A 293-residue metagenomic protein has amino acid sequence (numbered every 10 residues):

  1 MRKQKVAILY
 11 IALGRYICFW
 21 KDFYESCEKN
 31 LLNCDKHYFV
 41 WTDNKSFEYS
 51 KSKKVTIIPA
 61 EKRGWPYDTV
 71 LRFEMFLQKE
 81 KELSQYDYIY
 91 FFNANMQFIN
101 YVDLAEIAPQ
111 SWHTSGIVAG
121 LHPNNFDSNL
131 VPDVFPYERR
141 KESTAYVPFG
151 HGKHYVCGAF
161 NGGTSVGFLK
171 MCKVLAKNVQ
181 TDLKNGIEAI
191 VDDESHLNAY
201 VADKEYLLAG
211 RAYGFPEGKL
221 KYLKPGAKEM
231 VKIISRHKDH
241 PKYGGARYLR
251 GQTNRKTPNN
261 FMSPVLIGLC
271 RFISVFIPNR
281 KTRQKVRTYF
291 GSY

Functional and structural regions predicted by a protein language model:
M1-L71, Q78-Q85, M262-I273, I277: N-terminal anchoring/stem segment of glycosyltransferases
K3, P241-Y293: Membrane-proximal basic amphipathic "stem/tether" segments
L9-L13, V40-D43, F92-A94, G120-H122 (+3 more regions): Short His-Asn-centered micro-motif
L13-R15, K45-S46, K62-R63, M96-F98 (+4 more regions): Short, solvent-exposed loop/turn segments at secondary-structure junctions
A60-F92, I99-N100, D192-L197, V201: A conserved donor-nucleotide-binding helix/loop in the catalytic core of Leloir-type glycosyltransferases
T69-K79, P136-F149: Short acidic (Asp/Glu) patches
I99-R139: Conserved donor-nucleotide/metal-binding helix-loop-beta segment in metal-dependent transferases, i.e., the alpha-helix
S143-K238: Catalytic core and acceptor-binding pocket of nucleotide-sugar-dependent glycosyltransferases
